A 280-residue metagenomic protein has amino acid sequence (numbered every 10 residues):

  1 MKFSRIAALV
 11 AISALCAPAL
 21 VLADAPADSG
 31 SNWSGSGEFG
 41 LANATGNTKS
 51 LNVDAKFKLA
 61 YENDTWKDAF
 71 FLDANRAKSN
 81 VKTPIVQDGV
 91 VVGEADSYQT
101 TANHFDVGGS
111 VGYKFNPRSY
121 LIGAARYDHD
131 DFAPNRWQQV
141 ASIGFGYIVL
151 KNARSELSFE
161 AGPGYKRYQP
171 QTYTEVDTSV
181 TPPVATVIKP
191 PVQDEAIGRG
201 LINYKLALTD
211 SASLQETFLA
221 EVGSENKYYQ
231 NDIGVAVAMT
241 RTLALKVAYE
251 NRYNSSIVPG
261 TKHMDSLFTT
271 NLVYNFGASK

Functional and structural regions predicted by a protein language model:
D28-N43, W66-F71, L214-E216: Transmembrane beta-strand segments of Gram-negative outer membrane beta-barrel proteins
W33-G35, L51-F57, N103-G109, A125 (+4 more regions): Hydrophobic, lipid-facing positions within transmembrane beta-strands of outer-membrane proteins
F39-L41, A55-F57, F70-R76, G109 (+6 more regions): Transmembrane beta-barrel strands of outer-membrane/channel proteins
L41-T45, N63-T65, A74-K78, Y127-D131 (+5 more regions): Transmembrane beta-strands of outer-membrane beta-barrel pores
N43-L51, D64, T101-A102, H129-W137 (+3 more regions): Solvent-exposed loop/turn segments connecting transmembrane beta-strands in outer-membrane beta-barrel proteins
T65-A69, R118-L121, A153-L157, L208-L214 (+2 more regions): Repeated loop/turn-to-beta-strand initiation elements of outer-membrane beta-barrel proteins
R154-A238: Outer-membrane beta-barrel transmembrane domain signature
V235-A238, M264-K280: Outer-membrane beta-barrel "beta-signal"
